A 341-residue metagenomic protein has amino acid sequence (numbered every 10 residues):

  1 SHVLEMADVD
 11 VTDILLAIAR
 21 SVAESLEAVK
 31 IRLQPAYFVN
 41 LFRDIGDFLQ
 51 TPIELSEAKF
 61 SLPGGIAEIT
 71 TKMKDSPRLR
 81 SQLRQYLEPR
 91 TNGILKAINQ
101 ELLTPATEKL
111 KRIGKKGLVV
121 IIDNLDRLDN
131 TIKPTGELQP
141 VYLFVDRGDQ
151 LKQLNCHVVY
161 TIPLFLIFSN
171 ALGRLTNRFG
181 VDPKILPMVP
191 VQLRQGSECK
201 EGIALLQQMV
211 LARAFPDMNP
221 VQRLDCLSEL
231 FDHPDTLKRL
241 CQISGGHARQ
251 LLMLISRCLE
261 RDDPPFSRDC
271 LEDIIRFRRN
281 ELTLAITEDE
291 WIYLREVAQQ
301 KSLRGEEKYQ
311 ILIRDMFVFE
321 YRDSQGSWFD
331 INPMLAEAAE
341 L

Functional and structural regions predicted by a protein language model:
S1-K115: P-loop NTPase nucleotide-binding core
S1-L15, E27, L164, L175-T176 (+4 more regions): Extended alpha-helical scaffold and adjacent linker segments that couple domains and build interaction/assembly
S1-V3, D182-M188, D269-I274: Conserved beta-strand -> loop -> alpha-helix junction used to position metal-binding or nucleic-acid-contacting
D8, A23-P35, N130-T131, H157-Y160 (+4 more regions): Short, solvent-exposed secondary-structure capping/transition elements
I14-V22, L206, V210, I255-C258: Short amphipathic C-terminal alpha-helix that caps PH/PH-like domains
A97-H233: The catalytic "switch" region of P-loop NTPases
L230-L282: Amphipathic alpha-helical "lid/sensor" segments that cap RecA-like P-loop NTPase cores
R257, F266-L341: C-terminal leucine-rich, beta-strand-based interaction scaffolds used for sensing/assembly
